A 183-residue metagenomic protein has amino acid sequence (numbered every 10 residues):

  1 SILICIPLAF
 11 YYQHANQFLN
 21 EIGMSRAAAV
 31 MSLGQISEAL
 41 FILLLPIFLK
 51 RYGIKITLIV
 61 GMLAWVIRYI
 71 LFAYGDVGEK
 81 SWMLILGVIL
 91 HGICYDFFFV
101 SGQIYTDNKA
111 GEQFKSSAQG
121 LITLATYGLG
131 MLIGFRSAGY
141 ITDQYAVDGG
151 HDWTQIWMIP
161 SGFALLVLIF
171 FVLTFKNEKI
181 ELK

Functional and structural regions predicted by a protein language model:
S1-V30, F99, F135: Helix-loop boundary and gating motifs at the non-cytosolic
N20-A39, W82-M83, G120, T154-M158: Loop-to-transmembrane helix entry
S25, A110-T123: Loop-to-transmembrane helix entry/capping segments in MFS-fold secondary transporters and related SLC/MFSD carriers
F41-I54, T142-D143: Helix-to-loop junctions at the C-terminal end of transmembrane segments in multipass secondary transporters
L63-V77: C-terminal ends and interior cores of transmembrane alpha-helices in multi-pass membrane transporters/permeases
F97-G111: Intracellular juxtamembrane helix-capping segments at the cytosolic ends of symmetry-related transmembrane helices
G139-A164: A membrane-interface helix-boundary motif in multi-pass transporters
I156-K183: Multi-pass alpha-helical transporter architecture, strongest for 12-TM Major Facilitator/SLC carriers used
